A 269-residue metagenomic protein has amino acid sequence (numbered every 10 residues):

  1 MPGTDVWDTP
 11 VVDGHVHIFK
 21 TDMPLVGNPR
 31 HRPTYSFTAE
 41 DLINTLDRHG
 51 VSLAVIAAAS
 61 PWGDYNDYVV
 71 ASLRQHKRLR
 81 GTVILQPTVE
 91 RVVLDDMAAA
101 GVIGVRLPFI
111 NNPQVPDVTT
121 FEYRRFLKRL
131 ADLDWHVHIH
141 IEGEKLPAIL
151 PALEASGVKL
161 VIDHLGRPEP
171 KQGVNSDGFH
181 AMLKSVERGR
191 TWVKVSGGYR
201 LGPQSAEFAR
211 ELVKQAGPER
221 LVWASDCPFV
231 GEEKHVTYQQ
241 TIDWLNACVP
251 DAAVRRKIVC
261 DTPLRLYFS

Functional and structural regions predicted by a protein language model:
M1-V12, Y35-L53, G217-E219, K234-S269: Mid-to-C-terminal alpha-helical segments outside catalytic/metal-binding sites
V12-V16, A54-A57, R80-V83, I103-L107 (+4 more regions): Hydrophobic faces of well-ordered beta-strands that scaffold small-molecule active sites in alpha/beta enzyme cores
H15, L46, V69, M97 (+7 more regions): Conserved, mostly hydrophobic/aromatic
F19-T21, P61-D64, T88-V89, N112-P113 (+4 more regions): Active-site environment of divalent metal-dependent phosphoester hydrolases
P29-Q75, D95: Alpha-helical scaffold segments that flank or form the walls of functional sites
D41-T45, Y65-S72, V93-M97, E122-R129 (+4 more regions): A general structural detector for well-ordered alpha-helical segments in enzyme core domains, enriched
G63-E144, E187, W192, G197-G198: Active-site gating/metal-coordination segments in enzymes
T119-W223: Catalytic pocket-lining loop regions of alpha/beta-barrel enzymes, especially the amidohydrolase/enolase/GH5 lineages
